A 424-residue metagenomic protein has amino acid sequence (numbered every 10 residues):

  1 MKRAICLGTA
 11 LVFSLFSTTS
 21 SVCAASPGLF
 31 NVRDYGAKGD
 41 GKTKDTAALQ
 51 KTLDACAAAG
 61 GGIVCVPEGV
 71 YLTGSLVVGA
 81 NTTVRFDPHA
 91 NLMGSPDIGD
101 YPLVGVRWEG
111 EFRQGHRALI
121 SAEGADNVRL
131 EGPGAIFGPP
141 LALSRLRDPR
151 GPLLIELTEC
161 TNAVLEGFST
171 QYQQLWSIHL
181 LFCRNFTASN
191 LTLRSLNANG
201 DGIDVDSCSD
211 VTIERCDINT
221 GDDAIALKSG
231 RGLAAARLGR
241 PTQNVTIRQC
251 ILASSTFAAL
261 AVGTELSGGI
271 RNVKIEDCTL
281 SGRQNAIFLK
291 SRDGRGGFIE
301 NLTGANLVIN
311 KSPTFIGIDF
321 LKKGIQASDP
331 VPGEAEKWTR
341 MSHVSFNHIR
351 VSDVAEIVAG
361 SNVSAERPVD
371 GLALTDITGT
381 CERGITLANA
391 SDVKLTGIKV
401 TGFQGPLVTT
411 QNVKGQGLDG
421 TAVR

Functional and structural regions predicted by a protein language model:
M1-A4: Positively charged n-region of N-terminal signal peptides that target proteins for export
C6-L7, D54: Short amphipathic alpha-helical "recognition" segments used for binding
G8-T18: Bacterial N-terminal signal peptides
S14, C23-R424: Extracellular/periplasmic carbohydrate-active domains that bind, remodel, or depolymerize complex polysaccharides
